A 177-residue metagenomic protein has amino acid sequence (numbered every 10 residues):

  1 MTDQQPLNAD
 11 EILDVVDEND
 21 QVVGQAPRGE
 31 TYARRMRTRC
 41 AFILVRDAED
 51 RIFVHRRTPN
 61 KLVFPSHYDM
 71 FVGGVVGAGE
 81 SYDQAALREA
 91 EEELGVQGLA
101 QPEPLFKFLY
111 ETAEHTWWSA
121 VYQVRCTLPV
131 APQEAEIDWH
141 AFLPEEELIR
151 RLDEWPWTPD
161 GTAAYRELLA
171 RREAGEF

Functional and structural regions predicted by a protein language model:
D3-F42, A48: Acidic, metal-coordinating catalytic segment for phosphate/diphosphate chemistry, firing primarily on the Nudix
V22-Q25, D50-R56, P129-Q133: Short, well-ordered strand-loop elements centered on a beta-strand within folded domains, enriched for acidic residues
P27-G29, S66, A78, P104-F177: Nudix hydrolase/Nudix homology domain
C40-G74: A glycine-rich, hydrophobic loop/mini-helix early in the fold
F53-V54, F71-E103: The catalytic Nudix box helix
